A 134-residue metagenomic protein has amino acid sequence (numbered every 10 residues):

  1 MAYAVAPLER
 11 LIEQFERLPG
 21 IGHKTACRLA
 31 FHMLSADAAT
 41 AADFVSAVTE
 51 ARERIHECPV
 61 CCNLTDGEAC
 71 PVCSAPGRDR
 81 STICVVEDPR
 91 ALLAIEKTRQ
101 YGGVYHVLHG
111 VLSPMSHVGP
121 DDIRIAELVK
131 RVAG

Functional and structural regions predicted by a protein language model:
M1-P19: Extended, structured, electrostatic nucleic-acid-contact surfaces
P7, T65, P120-R124: Short secondary-structure boundary/capping elements
R10-E13, A36-H56: Short Cys/His-rich Zn2+-coordinating modules
A26, A75-G134: Extended interfacial segments that mediate partner engagement and assembly in macromolecular machines
I55, L64-G67: Residues immediately within or flanking Cys/His clusters that coordinate Zn2+ in small zinc-binding modules
C58-C61, C70-C73: Short cysteine-rich clusters marking metal-coordination/redox-active sites
G67-E68, D79: Short, non-ligating residues that shape and space the ligands of small metal-coordination modules and catalytic
